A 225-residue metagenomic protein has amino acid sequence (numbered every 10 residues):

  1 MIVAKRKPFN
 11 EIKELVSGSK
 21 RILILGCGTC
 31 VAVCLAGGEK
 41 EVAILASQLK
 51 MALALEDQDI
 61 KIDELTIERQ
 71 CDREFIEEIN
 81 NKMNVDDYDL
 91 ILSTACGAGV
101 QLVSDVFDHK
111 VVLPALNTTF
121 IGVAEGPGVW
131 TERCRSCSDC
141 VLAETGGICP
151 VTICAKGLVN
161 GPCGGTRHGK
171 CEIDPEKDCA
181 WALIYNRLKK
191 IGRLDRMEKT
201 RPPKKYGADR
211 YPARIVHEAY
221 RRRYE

Functional and structural regions predicted by a protein language model:
M1-T66, E74, E78-I91, S104-E144 (+1 more regions): Iron-sulfur (Fe-S) cluster-binding modules
S93-G97: N-terminal glycine-rich "phosphate-gripper" loop used for MgATP/nucleotide binding and carboxylate activation
G99-Q101: Short, well-ordered alpha-helical microsegments
